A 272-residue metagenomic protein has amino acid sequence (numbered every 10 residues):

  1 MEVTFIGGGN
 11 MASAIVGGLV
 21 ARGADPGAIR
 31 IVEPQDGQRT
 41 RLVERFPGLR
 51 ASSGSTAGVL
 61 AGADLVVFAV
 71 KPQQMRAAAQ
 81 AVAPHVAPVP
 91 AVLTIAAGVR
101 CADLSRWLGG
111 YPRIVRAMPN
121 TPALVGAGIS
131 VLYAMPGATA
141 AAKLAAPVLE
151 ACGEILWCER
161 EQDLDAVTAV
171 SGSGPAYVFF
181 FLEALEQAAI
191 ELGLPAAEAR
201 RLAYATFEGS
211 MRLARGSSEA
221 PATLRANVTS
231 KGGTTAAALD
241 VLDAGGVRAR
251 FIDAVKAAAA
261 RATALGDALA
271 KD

Functional and structural regions predicted by a protein language model:
M1-A57, A61, A127, I190-E191: NAD(P)+-binding Rossmann beta1-loop-alpha1 motif at the extreme N-terminus of oxidoreductases
P26-I29, P88-P90, R113, A197: Short acidic capping loops at alpha-helix termini that bridge into adjacent secondary structure
I29, V59, P195-L202, L224: Small-residue helix-packing motif on alpha-helices
D36, F46, S55-L132: Rossmann-like NAD(P)(H) cofactor-binding subdomain of soluble oxidoreductases
D103-R113, I129-A166, F179-G216: Internal alpha-helical scaffold of NAD(P)-dependent oxidoreductase catalytic cores
D163-A169, P221-A226: Short pre-catalytic strand/loop immediately N-terminal to key active-site residues, enriched for Gly-Thr
Y204-D272: NAD(P)-dependent Rossmann-like dehydrogenase/reductase catalytic/cofactor-binding core
